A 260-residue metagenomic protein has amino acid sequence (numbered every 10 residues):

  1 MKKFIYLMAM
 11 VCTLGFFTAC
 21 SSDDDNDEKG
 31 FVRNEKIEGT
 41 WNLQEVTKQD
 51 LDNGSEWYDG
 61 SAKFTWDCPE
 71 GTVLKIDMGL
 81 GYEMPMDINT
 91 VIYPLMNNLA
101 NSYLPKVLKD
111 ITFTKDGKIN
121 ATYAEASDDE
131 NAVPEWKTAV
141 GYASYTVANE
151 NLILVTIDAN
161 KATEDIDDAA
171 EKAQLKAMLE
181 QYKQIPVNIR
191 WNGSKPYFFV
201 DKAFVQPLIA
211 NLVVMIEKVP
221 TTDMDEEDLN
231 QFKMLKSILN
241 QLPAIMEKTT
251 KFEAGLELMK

Functional and structural regions predicted by a protein language model:
M1-F4: Positively charged n-region of N-terminal signal peptides that target proteins for export
Y6-M10: Sec-dependent N-terminal signal peptides
C12-L14, Q49-D50: Amphipathic alpha-helical interaction segments
G15-A19: C-terminal motif of bacterial Sec signal peptides marking the signal peptidase cleavage site
S21-D116, N120-V140, S144, A148-K260: Lipid interaction determinants
